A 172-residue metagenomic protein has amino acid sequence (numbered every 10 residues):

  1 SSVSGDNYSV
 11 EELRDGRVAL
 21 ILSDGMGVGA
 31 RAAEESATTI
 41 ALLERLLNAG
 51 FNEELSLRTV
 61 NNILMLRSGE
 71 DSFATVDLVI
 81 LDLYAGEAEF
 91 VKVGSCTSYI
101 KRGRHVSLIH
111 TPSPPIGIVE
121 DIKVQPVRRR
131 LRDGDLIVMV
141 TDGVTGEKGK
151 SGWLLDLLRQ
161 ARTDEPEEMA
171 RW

Functional and structural regions predicted by a protein language model:
S1-G25, R31, A37-A41, Y99 (+1 more regions): N-terminal entry segment of metal-dependent catalytic domains or homologous docking segments
S2-G16, A74-V76, I109-G149: Acidic loop->beta-strand submotif enriched in PP2C/PPM serine/threonine phosphatases
I21, K92, I137-M139: Residue-level marker for buried hydrophobic side chains located in beta-strands that build the well-ordered beta-sheet
M26-G27, S95-S98, H105-S107, T145-G146: Short, surface-exposed beta-strand-loop junctions and turns on beta-sheet-rich folds
G27-A49, L131, D135-W172: Active-site-proximal, acidic helix/loop segment immediately C-terminal to a metal-coordinating Asp/Glu
A30-E34, I100-G103, I118-K123, G149-S151: A short, polar/proline- and glycine-enriched secondary-structure boundary/capping micro-motif
A33-G103, H110, A170-W172: Catalytic core of PPM/PP2C metal-dependent serine/threonine phosphatase domains
